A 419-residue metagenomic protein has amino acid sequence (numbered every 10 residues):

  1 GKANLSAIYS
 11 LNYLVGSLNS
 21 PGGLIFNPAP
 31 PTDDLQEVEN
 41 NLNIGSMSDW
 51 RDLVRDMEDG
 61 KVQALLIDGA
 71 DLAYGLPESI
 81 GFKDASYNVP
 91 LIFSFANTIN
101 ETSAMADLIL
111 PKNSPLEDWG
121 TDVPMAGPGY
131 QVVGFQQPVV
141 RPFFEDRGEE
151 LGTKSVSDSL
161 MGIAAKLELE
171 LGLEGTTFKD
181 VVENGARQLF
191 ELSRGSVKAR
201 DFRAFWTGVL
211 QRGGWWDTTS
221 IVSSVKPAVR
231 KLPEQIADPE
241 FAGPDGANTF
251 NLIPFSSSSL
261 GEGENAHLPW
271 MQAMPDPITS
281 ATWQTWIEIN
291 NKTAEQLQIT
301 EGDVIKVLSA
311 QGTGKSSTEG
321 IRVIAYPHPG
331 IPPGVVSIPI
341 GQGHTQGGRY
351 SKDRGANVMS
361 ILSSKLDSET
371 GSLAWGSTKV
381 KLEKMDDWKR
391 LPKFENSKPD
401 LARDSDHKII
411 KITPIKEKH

Functional and structural regions predicted by a protein language model:
G1-F202, S257-D387: Non-catalytic alpha/beta scaffold blocks inside enzyme catalytic domains
D217-T218: Acidic, Pro/Ser/Gly/Ala-rich intrinsically disordered segments
V225-V229: Intrinsic-disorder/low-complexity linker and hinge segments
R230-N248: Flexible, low-complexity linker/loop segments at domain and module junctions
A247-F250, W283-Q284: Short, surface-exposed beta-edge/turn micro-motifs
N251-F255: Short amphipathic
T370-H419: Ferredoxin-type iron-sulfur electron-transfer modules and their immediate structural context
